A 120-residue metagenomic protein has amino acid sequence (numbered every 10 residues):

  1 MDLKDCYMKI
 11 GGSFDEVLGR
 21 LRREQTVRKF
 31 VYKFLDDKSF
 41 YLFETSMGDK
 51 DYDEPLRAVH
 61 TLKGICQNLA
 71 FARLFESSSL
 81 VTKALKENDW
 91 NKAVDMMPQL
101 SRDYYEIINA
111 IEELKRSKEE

Functional and structural regions predicted by a protein language model:
M1-R57, T61-E120: Two-component system phosphorelay core
